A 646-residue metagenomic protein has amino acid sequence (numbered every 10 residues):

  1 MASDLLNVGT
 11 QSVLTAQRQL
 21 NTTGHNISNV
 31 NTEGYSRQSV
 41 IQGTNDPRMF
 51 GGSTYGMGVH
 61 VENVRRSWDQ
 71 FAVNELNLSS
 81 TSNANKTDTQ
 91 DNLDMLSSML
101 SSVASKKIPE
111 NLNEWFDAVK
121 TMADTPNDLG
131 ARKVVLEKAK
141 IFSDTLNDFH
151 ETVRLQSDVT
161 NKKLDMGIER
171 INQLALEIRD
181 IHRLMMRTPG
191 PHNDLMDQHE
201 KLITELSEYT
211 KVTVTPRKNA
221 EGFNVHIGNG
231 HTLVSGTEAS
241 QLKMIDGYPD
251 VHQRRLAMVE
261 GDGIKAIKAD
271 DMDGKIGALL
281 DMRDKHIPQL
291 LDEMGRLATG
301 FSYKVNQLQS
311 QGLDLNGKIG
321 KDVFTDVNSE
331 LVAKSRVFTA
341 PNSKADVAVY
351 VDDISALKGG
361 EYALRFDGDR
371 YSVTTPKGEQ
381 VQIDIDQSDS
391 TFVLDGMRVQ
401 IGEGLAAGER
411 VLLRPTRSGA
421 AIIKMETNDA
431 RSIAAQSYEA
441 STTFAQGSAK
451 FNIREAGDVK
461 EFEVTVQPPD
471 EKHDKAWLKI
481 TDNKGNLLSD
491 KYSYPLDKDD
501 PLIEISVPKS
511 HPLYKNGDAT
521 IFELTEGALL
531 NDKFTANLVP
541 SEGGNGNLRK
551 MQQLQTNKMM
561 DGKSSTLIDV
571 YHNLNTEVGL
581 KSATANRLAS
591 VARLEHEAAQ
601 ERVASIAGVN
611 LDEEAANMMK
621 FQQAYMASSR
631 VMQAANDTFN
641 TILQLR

Functional and structural regions predicted by a protein language model:
M1-R646: S/T-rich, low-complexity, solvent-exposed segments of bacterial secretion/appendage proteins
